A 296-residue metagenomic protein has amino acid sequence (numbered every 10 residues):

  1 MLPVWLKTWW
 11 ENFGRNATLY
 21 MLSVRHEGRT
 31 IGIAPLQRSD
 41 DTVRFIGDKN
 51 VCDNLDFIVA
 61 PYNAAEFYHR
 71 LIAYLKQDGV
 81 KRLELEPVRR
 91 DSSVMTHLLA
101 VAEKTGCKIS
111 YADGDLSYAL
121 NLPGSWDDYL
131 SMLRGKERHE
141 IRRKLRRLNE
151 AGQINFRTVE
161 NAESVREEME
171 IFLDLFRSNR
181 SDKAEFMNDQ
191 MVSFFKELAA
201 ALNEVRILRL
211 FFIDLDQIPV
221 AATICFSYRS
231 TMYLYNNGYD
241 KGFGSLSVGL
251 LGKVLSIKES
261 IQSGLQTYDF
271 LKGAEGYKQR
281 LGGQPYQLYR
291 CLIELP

Functional and structural regions predicted by a protein language model:
M1-D48, P87-G244: A conserved beta-strand-loop-helix scaffold within acyl/acetyltransferase catalytic domains
L19, R38-D113, R229-L281, P285: Acyl-donor binding region in acyl/amide transferases
I58, A119-N121, L292: Generic structural detector for well-ordered beta-strands
L271-K272, Q287-P296: Histidine- and aromatic-rich ligand-binding microenvironments
